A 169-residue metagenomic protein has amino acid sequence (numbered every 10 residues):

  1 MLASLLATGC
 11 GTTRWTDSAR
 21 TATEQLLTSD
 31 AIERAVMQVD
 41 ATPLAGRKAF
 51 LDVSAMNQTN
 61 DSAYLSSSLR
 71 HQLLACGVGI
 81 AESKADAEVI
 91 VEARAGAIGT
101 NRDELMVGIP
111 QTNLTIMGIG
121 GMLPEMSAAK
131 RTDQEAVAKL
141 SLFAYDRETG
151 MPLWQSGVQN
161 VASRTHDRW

Functional and structural regions predicted by a protein language model:
M1-C10: Sec-dependent bacterial lipoprotein signal peptides
C10-L74, V78, I98: A structural "domain/chain start" motif
S54, G157-V158: Short, well-ordered beta-to-alpha junction loops that form the rim of enzyme active sites and present histidine/acidic
H71, A75-I80, K84-L153, Q159-W169: Surface-exposed short loop/turn segments
